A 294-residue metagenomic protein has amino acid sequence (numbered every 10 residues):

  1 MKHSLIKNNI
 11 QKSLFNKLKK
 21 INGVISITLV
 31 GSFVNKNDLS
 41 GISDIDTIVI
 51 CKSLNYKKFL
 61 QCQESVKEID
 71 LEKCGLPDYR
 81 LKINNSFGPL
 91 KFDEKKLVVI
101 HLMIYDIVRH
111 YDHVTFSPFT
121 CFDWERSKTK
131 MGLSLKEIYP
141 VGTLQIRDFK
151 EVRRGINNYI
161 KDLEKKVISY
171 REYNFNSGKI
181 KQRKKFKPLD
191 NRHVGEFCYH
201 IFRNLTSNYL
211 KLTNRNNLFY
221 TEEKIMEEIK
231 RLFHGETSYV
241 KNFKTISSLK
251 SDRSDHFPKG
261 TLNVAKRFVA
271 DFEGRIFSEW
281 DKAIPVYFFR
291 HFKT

Functional and structural regions predicted by a protein language model:
M1-I6, K57-R192: Conserved NTP/Mg2+-binding pocket subregion across the NTase superfamily
M1-T28, D271, A283, T294: Helical scaffold of the NTase/Pol beta-like nucleotidyltransferase catalytic core
S13-N22, Q63-P77, L205, I276: Hydrophobic, Leu/Ile/Phe/Ala-enriched alpha-helical segments that form helix-helix packing faces
F15-I45, I50-K57: Active-site nucleotide-donor binding segment shared across nucleotidyl transfer reactions
K36-L39, D112-V114, S251: Short, solvent-exposed polar/charged micro-motifs at secondary-structure junctions
S134-T294: Conserved nucleotidyltransferase catalytic core and NTase-mimicking acidic/glycine-rich helix/loop elements in nucleic
